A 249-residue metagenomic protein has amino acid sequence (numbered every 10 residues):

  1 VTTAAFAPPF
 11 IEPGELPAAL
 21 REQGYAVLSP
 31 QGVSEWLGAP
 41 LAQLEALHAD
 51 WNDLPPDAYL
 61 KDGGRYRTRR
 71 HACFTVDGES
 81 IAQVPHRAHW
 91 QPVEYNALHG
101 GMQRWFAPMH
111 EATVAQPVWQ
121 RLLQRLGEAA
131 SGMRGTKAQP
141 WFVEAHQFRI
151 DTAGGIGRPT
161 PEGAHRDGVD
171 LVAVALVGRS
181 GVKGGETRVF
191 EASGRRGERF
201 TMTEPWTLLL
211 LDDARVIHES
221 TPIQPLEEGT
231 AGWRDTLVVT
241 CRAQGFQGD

Functional and structural regions predicted by a protein language model:
V1-N96: N-terminal auxiliary "cap/dimerization" subdomain that precedes the catalytic jelly-roll/cupin core of mononuclear
T3-I11, K137-R158, T207-P222: Generic detector of solvent-exposed, compositionally biased contiguous segments
Q31, V76-E79, H146-F148, L176 (+2 more regions): Structured loops at beta-to-helix junctions and adjacent beta-edge loops in soluble globular domains
E35, E111, P161-A164: Conserved aromatic-histidine-acidic binding/catalytic patches
T68, Q139, D167, A214 (+1 more regions): A short, structural micro-pattern
T75-F142: Signature of the catalytic double-stranded beta-helix
G135-E204: Catalytic core of non-heme Fe(II) oxygenases with the double-stranded beta-helix
E186-D249: Catalytic core of Fe(II)/2-oxoglutarate
